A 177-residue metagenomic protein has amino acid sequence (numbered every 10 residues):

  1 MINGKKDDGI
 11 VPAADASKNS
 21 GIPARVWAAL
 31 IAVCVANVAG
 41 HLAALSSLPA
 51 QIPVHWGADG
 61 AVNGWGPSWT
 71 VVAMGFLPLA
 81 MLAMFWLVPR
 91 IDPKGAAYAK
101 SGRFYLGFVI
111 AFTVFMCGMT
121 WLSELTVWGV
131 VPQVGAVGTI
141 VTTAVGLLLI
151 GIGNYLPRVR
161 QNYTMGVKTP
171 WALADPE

Functional and structural regions predicted by a protein language model:
M1-G21: Short, Lys/Arg-rich, polar N-terminal cytosolic tail immediately upstream of the first transmembrane signal-anchor
K18-A32: Alpha-helical transmembrane segments and their helix-start/interface "positive-inside/aromatic belt" motifs in integral
L30-V33, G64-A80, G135-N154: Alpha-helical transmembrane segments
V33-A36, G40, F112-L122, A144-I152: Membrane-embedded alpha-helical transmembrane segments of multi-pass integral membrane proteins
L42-V72, T164-P176: Active-site and channel-lining beta-strand-loop segments that bind or position nucleotide-derived/phosphorylated
A43-L48, A80-D92, G151-V167: Membrane-water interface of transmembrane alpha-helices
L87-G135: Ordered, amphipathic secondary-structure segments that act as subunit-interaction surfaces in large macromolecular
L122-A172: Membrane-proximal helix-loop-helix units in multi-pass membrane proteins
